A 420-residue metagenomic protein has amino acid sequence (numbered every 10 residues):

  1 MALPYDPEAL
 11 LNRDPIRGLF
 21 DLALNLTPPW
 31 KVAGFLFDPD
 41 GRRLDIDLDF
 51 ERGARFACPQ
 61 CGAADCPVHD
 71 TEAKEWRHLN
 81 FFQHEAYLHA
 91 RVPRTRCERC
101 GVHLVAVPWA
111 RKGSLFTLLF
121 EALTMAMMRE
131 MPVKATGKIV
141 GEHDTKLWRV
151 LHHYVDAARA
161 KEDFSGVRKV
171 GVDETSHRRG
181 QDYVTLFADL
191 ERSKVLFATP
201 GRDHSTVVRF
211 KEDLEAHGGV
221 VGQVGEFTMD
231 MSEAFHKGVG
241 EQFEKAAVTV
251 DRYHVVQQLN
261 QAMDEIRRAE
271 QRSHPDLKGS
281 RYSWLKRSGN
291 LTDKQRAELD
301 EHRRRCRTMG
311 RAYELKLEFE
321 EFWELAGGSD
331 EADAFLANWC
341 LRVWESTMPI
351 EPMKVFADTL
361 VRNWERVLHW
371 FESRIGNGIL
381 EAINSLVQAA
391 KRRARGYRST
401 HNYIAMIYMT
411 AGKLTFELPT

Functional and structural regions predicted by a protein language model:
M1-Y5, C61-Q181, V221-G222, L368: Short, positively charged, Gly/Tyr-enriched micro-motifs that form contact patches at catalytic or ligand/partner
A2-A54: N-terminal alpha-helical interaction blocks
L3, R55, Q60, C66-P67 (+8 more regions): Acidic/histidine-rich catalytic cores and adjacent linkers of DNA breakage/strand-transfer/modification proteins
F50, C97, E174-S176, D203 (+1 more regions): Short, flexible loop/turn elements at secondary-structure junctions
G53-F56, V92-R94: Residues immediately within or flanking Cys/His clusters that coordinate Zn2+ in small zinc-binding modules
P108-L115, E191-H204: Glycine-rich phosphate-binding "P-loop"
H143, Y154-A158, M231, I266 (+1 more regions): The DNA-recognition helices of helix-turn-helix-type DNA-binding domains
T185, N260-Q271: Short, surface-exposed amphipathic charged segments that create phosphate/polyanion-binding patches used for binding
